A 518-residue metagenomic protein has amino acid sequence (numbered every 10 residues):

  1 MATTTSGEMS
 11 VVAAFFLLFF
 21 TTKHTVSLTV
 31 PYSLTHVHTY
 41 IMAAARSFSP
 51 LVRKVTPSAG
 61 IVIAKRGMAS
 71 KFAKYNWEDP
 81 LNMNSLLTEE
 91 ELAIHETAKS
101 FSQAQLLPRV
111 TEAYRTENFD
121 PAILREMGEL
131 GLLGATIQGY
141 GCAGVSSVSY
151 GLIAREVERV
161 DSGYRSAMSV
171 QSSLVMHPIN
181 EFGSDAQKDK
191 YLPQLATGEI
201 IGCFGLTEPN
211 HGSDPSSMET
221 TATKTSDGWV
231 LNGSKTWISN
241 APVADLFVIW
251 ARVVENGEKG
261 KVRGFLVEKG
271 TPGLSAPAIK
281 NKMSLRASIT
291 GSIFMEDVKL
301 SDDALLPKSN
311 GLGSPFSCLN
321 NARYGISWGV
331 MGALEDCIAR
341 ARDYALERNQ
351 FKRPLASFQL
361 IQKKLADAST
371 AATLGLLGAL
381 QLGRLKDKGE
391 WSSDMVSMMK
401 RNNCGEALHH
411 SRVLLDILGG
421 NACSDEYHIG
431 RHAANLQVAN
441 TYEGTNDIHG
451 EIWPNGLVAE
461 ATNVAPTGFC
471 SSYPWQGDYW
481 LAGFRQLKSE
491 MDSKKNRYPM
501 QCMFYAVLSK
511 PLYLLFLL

Functional and structural regions predicted by a protein language model:
G7, A43-V160, V170, F182-Q187 (+6 more regions): Alpha-helical interface subdomain recognition
T25, T29-I41, M503, L517: Intrinsically disordered, low-complexity terminal segments enriched in Ser/Thr
S166-A186, G212-P215: N-terminal glycine-rich flavin-associated loop
L195, N210-S213, W237-N240, N256 (+1 more regions): Short Gly/Pro-enriched turn/cap motifs at secondary-structure boundaries
G198-L206: A short, Trp-centered hydrophobic/proline-enriched beta-strand micro-motif
S217, G270-K299: Flexible, small-/acidic-enriched active-site or ligand-binding loops
N232-A276: A short core secondary-structure module
G291-P315: A short, charged helix-loop
